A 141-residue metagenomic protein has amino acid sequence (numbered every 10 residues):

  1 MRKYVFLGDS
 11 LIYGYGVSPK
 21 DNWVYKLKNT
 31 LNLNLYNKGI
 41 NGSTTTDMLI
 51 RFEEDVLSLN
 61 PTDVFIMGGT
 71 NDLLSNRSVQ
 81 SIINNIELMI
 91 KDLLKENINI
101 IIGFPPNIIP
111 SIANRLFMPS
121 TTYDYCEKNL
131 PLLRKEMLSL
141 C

Functional and structural regions predicted by a protein language model:
M1-D47, R51-N60: Serine-esterase "nucleophile elbow" of acetyl-processing enzymes
T30, I50-C141: Alpha-helical cap/lid subdomain in secreted, periplasmic, or secretory-pathway luminal O-acyl-processing enzymes
